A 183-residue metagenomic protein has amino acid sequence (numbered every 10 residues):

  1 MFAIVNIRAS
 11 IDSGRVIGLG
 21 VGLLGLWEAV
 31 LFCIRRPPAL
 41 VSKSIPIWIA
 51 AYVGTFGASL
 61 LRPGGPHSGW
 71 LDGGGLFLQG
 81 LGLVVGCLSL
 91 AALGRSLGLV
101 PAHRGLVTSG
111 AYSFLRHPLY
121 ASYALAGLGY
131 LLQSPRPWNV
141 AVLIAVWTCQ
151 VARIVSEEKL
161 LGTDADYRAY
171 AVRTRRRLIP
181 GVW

Functional and structural regions predicted by a protein language model:
M1-V100, G127-W183: Membrane-anchoring alpha-helices and their flanking helix-loop junctions
V100-S122: Active-site-proximal inter-transmembrane loops
